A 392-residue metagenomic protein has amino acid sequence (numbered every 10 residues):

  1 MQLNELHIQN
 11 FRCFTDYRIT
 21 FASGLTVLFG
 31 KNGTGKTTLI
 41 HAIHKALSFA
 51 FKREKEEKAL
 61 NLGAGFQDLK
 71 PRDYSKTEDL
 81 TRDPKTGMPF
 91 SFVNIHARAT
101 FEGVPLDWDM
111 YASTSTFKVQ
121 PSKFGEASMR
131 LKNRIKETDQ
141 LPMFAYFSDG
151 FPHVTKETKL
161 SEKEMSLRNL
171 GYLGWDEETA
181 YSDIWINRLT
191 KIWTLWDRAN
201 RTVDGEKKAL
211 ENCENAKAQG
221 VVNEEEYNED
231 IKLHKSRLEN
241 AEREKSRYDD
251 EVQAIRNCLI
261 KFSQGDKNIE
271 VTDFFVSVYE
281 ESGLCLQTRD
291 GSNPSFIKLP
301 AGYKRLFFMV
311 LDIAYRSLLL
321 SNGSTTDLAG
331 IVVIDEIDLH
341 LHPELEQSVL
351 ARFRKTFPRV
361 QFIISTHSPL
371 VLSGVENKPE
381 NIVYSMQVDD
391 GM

Functional and structural regions predicted by a protein language model:
M1-A59, E280-M392: Switch/communication elements of ASCE P-loop NTPase nucleotide-binding domains
M1-Q219: P-loop NTPase switch/coupling surface
A42, Y146, Q253-F262, R352: Amphipathic alpha-helical segments that form well-ordered structural scaffolds and often line/cohere around active
A64-K70, F275-G283, V332-V333: Amphipathic alpha-helical surface "interface" segments used for docking/oligomerization or membrane association within
T86-H96, V278-G283, K378-P379: A short, compositionally biased
A145-S148, E270-V276, I363-I364, S385: A structural signal for short, well-ordered beta-strand segments and their strand-loop junctions that often border
E177-K304, F308-D327: Extended helical coiled-coil dimerization/tether regions that scaffold and oligomerize large DNA-maintenance assemblies
